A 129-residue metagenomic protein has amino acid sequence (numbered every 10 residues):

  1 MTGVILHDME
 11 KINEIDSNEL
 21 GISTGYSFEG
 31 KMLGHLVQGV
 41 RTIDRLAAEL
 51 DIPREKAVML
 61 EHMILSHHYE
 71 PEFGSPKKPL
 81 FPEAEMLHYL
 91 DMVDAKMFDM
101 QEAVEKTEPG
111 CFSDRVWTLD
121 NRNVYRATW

Functional and structural regions predicted by a protein language model:
M1-K106: Divalent metal-dependent catalytic cores for phosphoryl transfer on phosphate-bearing substrates
I5, H88, E105, G110-W117 (+1 more regions): N-terminal intrinsically disordered, cationic/polar leader segments that include organellar targeting peptides
T24-Y26, G30-K31, G110, W117 (+1 more regions): Flexible, active-site-adjacent loop/turn segments at secondary-structure boundaries
